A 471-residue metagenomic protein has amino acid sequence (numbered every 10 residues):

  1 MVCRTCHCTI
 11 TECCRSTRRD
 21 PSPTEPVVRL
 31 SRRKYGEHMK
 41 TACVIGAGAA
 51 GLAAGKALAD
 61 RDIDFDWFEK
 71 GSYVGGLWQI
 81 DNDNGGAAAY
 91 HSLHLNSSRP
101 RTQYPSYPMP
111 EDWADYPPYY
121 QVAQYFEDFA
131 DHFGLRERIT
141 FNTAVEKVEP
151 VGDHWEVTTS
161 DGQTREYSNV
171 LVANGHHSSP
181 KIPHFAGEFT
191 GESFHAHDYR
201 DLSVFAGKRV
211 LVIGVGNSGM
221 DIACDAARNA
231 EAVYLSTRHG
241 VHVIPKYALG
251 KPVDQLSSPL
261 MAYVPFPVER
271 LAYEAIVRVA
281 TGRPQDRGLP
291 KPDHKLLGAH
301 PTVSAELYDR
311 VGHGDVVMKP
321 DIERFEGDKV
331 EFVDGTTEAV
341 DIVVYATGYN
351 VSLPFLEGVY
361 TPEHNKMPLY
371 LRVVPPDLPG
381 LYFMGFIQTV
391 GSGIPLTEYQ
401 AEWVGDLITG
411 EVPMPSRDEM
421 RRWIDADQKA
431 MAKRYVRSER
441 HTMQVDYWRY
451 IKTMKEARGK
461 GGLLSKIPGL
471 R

Functional and structural regions predicted by a protein language model:
M1-V2, I10, V27-V28: Short hydrophobic transmembrane-like helices used for membrane targeting/insertion
C6, C14, Y35, M39-S92 (+4 more regions): Flavin (primarily FAD) cofactor-binding/catalytic cores of flavoenzymes
P26-H38: Short, Lys/Arg-enriched N-terminal segments with co-localized hydrophobic residues within the first ~10-30 amino acids
H94-S97: Flexible "cap/lid" subdomain of the alpha/beta-hydrolase fold that forms the substrate-access gate
S258: Basic, ligand-binding patches in group-transfer machinery, especially extracytoplasmic/periplasmic segments
I424-A430: C-terminal structured "cap/appendage" subdomains that terminate the fold
